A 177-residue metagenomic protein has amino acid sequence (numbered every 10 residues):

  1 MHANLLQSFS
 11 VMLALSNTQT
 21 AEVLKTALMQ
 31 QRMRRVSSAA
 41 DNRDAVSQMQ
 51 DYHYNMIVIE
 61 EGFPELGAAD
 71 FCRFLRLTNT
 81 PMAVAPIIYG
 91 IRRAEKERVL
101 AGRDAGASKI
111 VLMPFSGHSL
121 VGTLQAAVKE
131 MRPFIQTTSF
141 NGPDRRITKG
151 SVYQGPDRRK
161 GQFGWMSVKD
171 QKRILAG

Functional and structural regions predicted by a protein language model:
M12, M82-K96: A short, hydrophobic beta-strand element within the central beta-sheet of small alpha/beta folds
S16-N42: Two-component/phosphorelay signaling modules centered on CheY-like receiver
S38-M56: Acidic, metal-coordinating helix/loop segments flanking the phosphotransfer/catalytic sites of two-component signaling
I59-G62: Active-site residues of response regulator receiver
A69-M82: Short amphipathic alpha-helix used as the core "switch/output" element in two-component signaling
D70, R93-K109: Alpha4 helix (beta4-alpha4-beta5 surface) of REC/receiver domains from two-component response regulators
F115-Q125, Q136: C-terminal output helix
K129-G177: CheY-like receiver
